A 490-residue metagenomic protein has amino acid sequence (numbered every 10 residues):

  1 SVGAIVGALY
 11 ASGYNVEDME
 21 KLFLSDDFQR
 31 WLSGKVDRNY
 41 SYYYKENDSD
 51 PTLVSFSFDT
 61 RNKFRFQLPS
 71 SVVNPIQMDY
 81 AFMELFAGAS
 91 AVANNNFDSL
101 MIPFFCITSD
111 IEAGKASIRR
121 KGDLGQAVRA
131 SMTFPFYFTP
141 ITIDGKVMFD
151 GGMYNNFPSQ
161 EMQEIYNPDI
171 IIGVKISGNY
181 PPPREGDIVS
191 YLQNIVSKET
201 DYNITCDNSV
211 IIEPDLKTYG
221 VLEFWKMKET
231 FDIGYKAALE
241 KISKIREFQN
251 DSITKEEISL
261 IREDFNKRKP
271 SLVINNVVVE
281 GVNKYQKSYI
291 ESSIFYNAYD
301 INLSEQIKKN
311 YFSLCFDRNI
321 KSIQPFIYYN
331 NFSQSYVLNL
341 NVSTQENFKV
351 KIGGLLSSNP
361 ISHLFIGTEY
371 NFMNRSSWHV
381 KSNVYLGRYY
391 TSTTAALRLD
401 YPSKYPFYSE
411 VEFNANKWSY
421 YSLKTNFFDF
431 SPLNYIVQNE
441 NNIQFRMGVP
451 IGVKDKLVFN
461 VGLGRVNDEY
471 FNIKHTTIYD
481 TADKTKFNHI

Functional and structural regions predicted by a protein language model:
S1, A8-F312, F316-R318, I327 (+1 more regions): Patatin-like phospholipase
A4, A11, V16, V449-L457: Hydrophobic, aliphatic-enriched repeat segments that assemble into extended interaction scaffolds in large eukaryotic
S304-I490: Gram-negative/organellar outer-membrane beta-barrel architecture
